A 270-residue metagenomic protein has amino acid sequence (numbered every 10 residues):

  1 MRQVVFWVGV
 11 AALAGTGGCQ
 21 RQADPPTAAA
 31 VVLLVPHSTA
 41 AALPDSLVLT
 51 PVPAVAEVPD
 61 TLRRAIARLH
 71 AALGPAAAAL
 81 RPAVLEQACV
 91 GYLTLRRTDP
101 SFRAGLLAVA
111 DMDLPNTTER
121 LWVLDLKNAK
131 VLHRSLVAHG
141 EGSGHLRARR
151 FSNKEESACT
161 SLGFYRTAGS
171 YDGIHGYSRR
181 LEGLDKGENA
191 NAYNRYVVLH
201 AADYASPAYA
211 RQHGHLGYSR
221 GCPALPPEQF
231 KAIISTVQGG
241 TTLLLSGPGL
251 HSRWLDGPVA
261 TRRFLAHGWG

Functional and structural regions predicted by a protein language model:
M1-F6: Bacterial N-terminal signal peptides that target proteins for export
W7-G15: Bacterial N-terminal signal peptides
A14, A224-L225: A conserved hydrophobic position in a structured secondary element of the catalytic/binding core that shapes
G17-Q22: Bacterial signal peptide processing site
P26-R220, E228-T236, T241, L250-G270: Cell wall/extracellular polymer interaction/catalysis modules
G247: Active-site proximal loops enriched in glycine and acidic residues that flank catalytic Cys/His/Asp and coordinate
